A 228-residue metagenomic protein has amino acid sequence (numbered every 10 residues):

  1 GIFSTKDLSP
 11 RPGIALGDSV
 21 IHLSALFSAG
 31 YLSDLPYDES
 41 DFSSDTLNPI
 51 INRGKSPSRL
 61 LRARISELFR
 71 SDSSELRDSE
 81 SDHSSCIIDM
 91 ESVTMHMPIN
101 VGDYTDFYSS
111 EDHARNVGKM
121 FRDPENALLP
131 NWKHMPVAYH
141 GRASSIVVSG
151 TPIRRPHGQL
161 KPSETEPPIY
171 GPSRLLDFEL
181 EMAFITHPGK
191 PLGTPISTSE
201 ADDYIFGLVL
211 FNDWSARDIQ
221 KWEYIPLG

Functional and structural regions predicted by a protein language model:
G1-S9, A15, I21, L26-G228: Active-site microenvironments in enzyme catalytic cores
